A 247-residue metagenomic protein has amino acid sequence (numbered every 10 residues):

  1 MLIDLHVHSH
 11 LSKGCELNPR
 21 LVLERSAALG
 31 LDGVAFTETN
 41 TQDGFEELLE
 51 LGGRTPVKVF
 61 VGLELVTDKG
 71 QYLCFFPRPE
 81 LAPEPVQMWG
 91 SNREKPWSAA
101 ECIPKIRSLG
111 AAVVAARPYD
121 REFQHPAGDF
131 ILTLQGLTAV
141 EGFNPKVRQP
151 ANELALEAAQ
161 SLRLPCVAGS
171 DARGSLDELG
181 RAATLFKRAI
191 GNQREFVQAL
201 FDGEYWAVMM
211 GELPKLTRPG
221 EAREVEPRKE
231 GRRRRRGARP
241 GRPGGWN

Functional and structural regions predicted by a protein language model:
M1-L5, S9-K13, P19-R25, F45-V57 (+3 more regions): Charged catalytic cores and adjacent phosphate/nucleic-acid-binding surfaces used for phosphate/nucleic-acid chemistry
L5, T37, L63, A116 (+1 more regions): Active-site flanking residues adjacent to catalytic metal/cofactor-binding acidic residues
E24-D43, A112-V114: Divalent metal-dependent hydrolysis catalytic cores, especially in the metallo-beta-lactamase
T39, P118, P145: Flexible loop residues that form catalytic and substrate-binding hotspots at small-molecule/glycan-binding clefts
P56-V57, S108-A112: Loop/turn elements at helix/coil->beta-strand transitions in domains of secreted/extracellular proteins
L73-G110: Binuclear metal-dependent hydrolase catalytic cores centered on His/Asp/Glu-rich metal-binding motifs
W89-K95, R117, E141-F143: Catalytic beta/alpha-barrel core
A111-F123: Aromatic-lined carbohydrate-recognition surfaces of secreted/lumenal glycan-active proteins
